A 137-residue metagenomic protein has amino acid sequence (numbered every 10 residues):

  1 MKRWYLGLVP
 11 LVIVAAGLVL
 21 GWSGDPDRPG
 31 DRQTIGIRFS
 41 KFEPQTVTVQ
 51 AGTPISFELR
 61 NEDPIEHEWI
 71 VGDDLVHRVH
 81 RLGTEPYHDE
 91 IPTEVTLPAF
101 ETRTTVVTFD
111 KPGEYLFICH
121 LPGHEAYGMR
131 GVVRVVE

Functional and structural regions predicted by a protein language model:
M1-W4: Positively charged n-region of N-terminal signal peptides that target proteins for export
G7-V19: Hydrophobic membrane-insertion alpha-helices, especially the h-region of bacterial N-terminal signal peptides
G17-W22, T93-E137: Extracellular/periplasmic metallocenter environments
D27-I55: N-terminal edge beta-strand
R38-Q45, D89-P92, F100: N-terminal post-signal-peptidase region of extra-cytosolic proteins
Q45-I70, T102-K111, V135-V136: Beta-strand cores of secreted/periplasmic/IMS beta-sandwich domains, seen most often in copper-related folds
H67, H80, H124: Histidine-centered active-site/metal-ligand motif
L75-E85: Short aromatic-acidic-glycine turn motif
